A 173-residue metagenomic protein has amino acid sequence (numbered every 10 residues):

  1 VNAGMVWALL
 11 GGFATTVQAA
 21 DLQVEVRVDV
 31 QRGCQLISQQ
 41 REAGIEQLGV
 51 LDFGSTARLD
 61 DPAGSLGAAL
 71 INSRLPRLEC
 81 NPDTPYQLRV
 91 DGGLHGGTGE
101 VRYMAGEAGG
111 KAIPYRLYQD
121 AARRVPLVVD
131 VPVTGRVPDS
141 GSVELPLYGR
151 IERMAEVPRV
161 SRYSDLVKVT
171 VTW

Functional and structural regions predicted by a protein language model:
N2-G4: Positively charged n-region of N-terminal signal peptides that target proteins for export
V6-W7, V17: Cleavable N-terminal signal peptides
F13-A19: Sec/Tat signal peptide C-region and signal peptidase I cleavage site
A19-Y103, G135-W173: N-terminal small/polar-rich segments of proteins
D91-G93, R116-D120: Predominantly extracellular/luminal cell-surface or secreted proteins
G106-G110: Short coil-to-beta strand junction motifs in C2/discoidin
A112-R116, L127: Extracellular/luminal ectodomains and secreted, surface-exposed scaffolds of diverse proteins
R123-D130: Short beta-strand and strand-turn-strand segments in soluble, beta-rich domains
